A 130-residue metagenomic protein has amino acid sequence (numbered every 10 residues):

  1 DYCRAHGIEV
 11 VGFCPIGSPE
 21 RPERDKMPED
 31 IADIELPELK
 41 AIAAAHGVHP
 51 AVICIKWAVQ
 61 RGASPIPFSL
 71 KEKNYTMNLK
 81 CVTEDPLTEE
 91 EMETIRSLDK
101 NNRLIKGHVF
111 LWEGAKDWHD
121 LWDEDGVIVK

Functional and structural regions predicted by a protein language model:
D1-K130: Beta/alpha (TIM)-barrel catalytic core signal, keyed to glycine-rich beta->alpha loops juxtaposed to Asp/Glu that bind
